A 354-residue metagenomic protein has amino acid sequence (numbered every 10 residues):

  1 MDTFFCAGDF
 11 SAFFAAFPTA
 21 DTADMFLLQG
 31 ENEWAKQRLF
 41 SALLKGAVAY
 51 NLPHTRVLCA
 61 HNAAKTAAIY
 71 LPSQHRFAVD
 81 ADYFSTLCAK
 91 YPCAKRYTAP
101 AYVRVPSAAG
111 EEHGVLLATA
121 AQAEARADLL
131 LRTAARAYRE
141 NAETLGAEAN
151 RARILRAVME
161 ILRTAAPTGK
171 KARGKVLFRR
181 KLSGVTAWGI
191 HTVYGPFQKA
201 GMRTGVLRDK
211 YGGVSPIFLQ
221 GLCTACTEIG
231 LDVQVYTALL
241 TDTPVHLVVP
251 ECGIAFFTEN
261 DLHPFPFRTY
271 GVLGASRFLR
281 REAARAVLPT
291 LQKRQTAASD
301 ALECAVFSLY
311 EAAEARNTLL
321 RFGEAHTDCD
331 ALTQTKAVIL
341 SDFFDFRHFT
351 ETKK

Functional and structural regions predicted by a protein language model:
M1-F17, A152-F197, T352: N-terminal pre-Walker A segment at the start of P-loop NTPase domains
M1-S11, F17-P18, K45-A108, G114 (+1 more regions): Conserved nucleotide-sensing/catalytic segment adjacent to the nucleotide-binding pocket in NTP-handling enzymes
D2-S11, N32, V103-A108, N150 (+9 more regions): Alpha-helix initiation/capping motif
D24-K45, H191-C226: Glycine-rich phosphate-binding P-loop
E33, Y83, R132, D261 (+1 more regions): Residue-level marker of positions within ordered structural domains that often coincide with functionally constrained
E111-K170, T290-K336, D342: An accessory alpha-helical subdomain
